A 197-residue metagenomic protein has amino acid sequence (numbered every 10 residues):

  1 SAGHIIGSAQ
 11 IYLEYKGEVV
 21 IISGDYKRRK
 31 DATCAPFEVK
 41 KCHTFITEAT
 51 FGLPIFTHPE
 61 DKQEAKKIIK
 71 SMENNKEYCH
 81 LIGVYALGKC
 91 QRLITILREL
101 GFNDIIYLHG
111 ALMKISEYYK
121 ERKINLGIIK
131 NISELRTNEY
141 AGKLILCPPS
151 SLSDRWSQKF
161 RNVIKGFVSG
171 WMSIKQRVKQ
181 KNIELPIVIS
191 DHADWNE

Functional and structural regions predicted by a protein language model:
S1-C34, N75, K130-R161, K165 (+2 more regions): Core dinuclear metal-dependent hydrolase active-site scaffold
S1-G88, E99-L100: His/Asp/Glu-rich metal-coordinating catalytic cores of metallo-dependent phosphodiesterases/hydrolases acting on
I5, G24-Y26, A49-F51, L87 (+4 more regions): Active-site metal-binding loops of divalent metal-dependent hydrolases
I21, H43-I46, Y107, L146 (+2 more regions): Hydrophobic/aromatic beta-strand patches that form the interior of the parallel beta-sheet core in alpha/beta enzyme
A32-C34, F56-P59, R92-I96, Y118-Y119 (+2 more regions): A short secondary-structure junction signal
F37-V39, I96-G101, K123-I124, K159-V163 (+1 more regions): Short, solvent-exposed amphipathic alpha-helical segments in soluble enzyme and RNA/protein-processing domains
A65-Y78, V84-G142, L146-C147: Hard-cation-handling environments
H109-E121, W171-S173, V178-V188, D194: Short, flexible loop segments at boundaries between secondary-structure elements
